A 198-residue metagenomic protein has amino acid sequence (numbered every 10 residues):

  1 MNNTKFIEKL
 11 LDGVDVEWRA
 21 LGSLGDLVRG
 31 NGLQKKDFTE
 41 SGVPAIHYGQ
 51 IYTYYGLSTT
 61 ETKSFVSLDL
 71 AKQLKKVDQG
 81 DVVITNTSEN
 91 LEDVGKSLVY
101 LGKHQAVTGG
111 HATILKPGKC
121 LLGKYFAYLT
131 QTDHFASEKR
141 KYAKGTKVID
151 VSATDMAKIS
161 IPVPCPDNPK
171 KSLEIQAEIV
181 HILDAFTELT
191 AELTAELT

Functional and structural regions predicted by a protein language model:
M1, L11, D15-E17, F126 (+1 more regions): Amphipathic alpha-helical segments
L10-N31: Non-catalytic DNA-recognition/assembly elements of restriction-modification systems
L24-Q34, G49-D81: Sequence-specific dsDNA recognition surfaces
H47, A71-D133: A short beta-sheet element
Q105-A112, K144-D167: A short glycine-rich beta-alpha junction/loop motif
